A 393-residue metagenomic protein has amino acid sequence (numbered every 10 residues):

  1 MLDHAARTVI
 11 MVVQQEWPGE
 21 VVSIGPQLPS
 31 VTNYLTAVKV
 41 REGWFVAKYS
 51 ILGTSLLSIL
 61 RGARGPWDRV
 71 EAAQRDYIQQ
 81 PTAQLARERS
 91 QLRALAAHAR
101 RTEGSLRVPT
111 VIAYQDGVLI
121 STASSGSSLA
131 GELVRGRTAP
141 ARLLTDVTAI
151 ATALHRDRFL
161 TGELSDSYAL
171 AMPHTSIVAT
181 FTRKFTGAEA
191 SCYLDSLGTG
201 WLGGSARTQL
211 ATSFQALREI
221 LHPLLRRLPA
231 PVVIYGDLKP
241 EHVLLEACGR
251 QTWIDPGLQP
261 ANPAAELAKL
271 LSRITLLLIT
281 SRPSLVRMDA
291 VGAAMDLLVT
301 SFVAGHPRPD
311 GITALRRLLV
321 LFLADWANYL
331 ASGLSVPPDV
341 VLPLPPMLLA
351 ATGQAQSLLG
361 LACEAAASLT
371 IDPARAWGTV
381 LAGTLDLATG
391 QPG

Functional and structural regions predicted by a protein language model:
M1-G117, R227-L228, E246-C248, A374-G393: Conserved NTP-binding catalytic cores of kinases and kinase-like/nucleotidyltransferase enzymes across multiple kinase
L52-G53, L57, G62-A72, G117-A139 (+4 more regions): A glycine-centered beta->alpha junction motif in the catalytic cores of kinase/phosphotransferase enzymes
A94-T102, L129-T175, A216-R227: Conserved kinase catalytic-core helix
D166-P223: Active-site catalytic-loop/activation-segment of kinase and kinase-like phosphoryl-transfer enzymes
G187, G305-G393: Helical subdomain adjoining the active site within ATP-dependent kinase catalytic cores
A230-G236, P240: Catalytic-loop of the protein kinase fold
E241-R273: Catalytic activation segment of kinase domains across protein kinase-like and atypical kinase folds
A264-P307, F322-L342: Active-site activation/catalytic loop segments of kinase-like enzymes and analogous catalytic loops in related
